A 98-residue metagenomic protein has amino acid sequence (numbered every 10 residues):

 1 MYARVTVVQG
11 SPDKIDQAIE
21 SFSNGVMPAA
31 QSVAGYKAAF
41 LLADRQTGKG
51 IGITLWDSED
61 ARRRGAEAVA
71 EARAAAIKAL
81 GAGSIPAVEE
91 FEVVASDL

Functional and structural regions predicted by a protein language model:
M1-I51, D57-E71, K78-L98: Short S/T/G/P-rich N-terminal loop/turn motif that feeds into the first structured element of a domain
